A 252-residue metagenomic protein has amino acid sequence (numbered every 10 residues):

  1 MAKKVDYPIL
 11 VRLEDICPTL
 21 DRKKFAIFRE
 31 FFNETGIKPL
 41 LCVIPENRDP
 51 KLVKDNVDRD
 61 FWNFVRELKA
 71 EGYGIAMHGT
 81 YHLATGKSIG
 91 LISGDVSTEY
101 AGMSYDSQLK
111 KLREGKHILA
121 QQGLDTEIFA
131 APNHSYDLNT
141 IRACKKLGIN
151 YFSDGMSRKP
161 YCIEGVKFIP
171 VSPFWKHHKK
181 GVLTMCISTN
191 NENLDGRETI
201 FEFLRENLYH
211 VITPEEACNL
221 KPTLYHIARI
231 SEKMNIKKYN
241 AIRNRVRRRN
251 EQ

Functional and structural regions predicted by a protein language model:
M1-E71: Active-site beta->alpha N-cap acidic-glycine motif
K4, G36-V43, N191-Q252: C-terminal domain-boundary segment and adjacent tail
I9-L13, P39-L41, I75-H78, T126-F129 (+2 more regions): Hydrophobic faces of well-ordered beta-strands that scaffold small-molecule active sites in alpha/beta enzyme cores
I16, I44-E46, T80-H82, M156-S157 (+3 more regions): Active-site beta-loop-alpha junctions enriched in small/polar residues
I16-K24, E46-D60, L83, K87 (+4 more regions): Acidic-and-aromatic substrate-binding clefts and catalytic sites of carbohydrate-active enzymes
L68, Y73-S88: Short, solvent-exposed beta-strand-terminating loops
K87-Y105: Active-site gating loops and adjacent loop-to-helix segments of metal-dependent hydrolytic enzymes
E99-P170: Catalytic domains of cell-wall/extracellular-matrix polysaccharide-remodeling enzymes, centered on de-N-acetylation
